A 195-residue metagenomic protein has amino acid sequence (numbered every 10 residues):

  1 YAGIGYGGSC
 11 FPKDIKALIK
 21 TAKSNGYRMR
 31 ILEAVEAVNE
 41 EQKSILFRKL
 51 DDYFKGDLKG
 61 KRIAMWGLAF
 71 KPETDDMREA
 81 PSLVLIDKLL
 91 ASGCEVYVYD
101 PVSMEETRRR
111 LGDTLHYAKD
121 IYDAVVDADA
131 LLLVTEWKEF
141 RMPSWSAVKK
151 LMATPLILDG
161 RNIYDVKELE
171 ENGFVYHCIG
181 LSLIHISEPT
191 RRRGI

Functional and structural regions predicted by a protein language model:
Y1-L183, S187: Structural/interface elements that position substrates and couple domains in central-metabolism enzymes
E188-I195: Positively charged, low-complexity/disordered segments
